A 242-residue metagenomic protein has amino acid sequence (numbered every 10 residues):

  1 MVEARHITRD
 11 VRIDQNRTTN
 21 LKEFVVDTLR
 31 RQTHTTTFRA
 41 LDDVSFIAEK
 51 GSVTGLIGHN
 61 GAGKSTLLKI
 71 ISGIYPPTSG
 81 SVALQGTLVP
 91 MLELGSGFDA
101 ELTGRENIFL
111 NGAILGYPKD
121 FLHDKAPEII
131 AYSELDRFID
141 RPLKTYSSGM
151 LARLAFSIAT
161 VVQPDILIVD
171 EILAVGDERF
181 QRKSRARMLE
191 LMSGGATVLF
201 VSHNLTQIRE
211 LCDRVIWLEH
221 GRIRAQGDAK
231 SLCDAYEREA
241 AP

Functional and structural regions predicted by a protein language model:
E3-A40, K230-A241: Pre-NBD coupling/linker segments of ABC/ABC-like ATPases
K22-L29, F109, F121-F138, S157: Conserved ABC ATPase "signature" region
I57-H59: The feature captures the beta-strand-to-loop junction immediately N-terminal to the Walker
S202-H203: H-loop/switch region of ABC-family ATPase nucleotide-binding domains
I208-E210: A short, surface-exposed alpha-helical micro-motif characterized by mixed small hydrophobic and charged/polar residues
H220-G221, Y236: Conserved ABC ATPase "signature" C-loop
Q226-G227: ABC ATPase "signature
